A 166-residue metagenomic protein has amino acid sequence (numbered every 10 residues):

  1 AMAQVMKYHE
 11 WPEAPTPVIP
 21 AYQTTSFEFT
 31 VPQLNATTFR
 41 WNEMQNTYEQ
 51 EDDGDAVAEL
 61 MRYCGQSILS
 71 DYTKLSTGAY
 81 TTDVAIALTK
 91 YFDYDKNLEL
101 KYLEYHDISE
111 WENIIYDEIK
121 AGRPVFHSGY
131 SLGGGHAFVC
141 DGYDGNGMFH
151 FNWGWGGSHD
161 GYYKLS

Functional and structural regions predicted by a protein language model:
A1-K7, D53-V57, Y72-L88, H136: Active-site nucleophilic cysteine motif
A1-N42: Active-site nucleophile-adjacent alpha helix/oxyanion-hole segment immediately C-terminal to the catalytic cysteine
M2-W11, L69, T89-Y94, K120: Sec-exported extracytoplasmic/periplasmic mature domains
Q45-Y48, S67: N-terminal leader/propeptide and maturation segments of large enzyme subunits in energy/redox metabolism and hydrolases
L60, C64-Y72: Flexible glycine/proline-enriched surface loops and loop-helix/loop-strand junctions
L69-T77, Y102-Y105: Second-shell loop/turn segments in exported
I86, K90-N152: Active-site-adjacent substructure of cysteine-protease-like catalytic cores
N146-L165: Catalytic Cys-His active-site segments of thiol-dependent hydrolases/isopeptidases
